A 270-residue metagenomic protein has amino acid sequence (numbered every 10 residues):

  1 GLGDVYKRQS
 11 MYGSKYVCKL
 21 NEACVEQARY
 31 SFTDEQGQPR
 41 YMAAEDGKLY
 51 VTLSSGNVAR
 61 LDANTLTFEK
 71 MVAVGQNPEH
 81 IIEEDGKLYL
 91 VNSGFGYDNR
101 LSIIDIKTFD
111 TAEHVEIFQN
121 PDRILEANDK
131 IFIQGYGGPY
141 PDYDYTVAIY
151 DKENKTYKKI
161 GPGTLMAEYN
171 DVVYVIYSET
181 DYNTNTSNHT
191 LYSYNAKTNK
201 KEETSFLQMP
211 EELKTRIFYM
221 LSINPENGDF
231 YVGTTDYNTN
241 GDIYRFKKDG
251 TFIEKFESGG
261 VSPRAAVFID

Functional and structural regions predicted by a protein language model:
G1-Y6: Short, small-residue-biased leader/transition segments that mark boundaries at the very start of proteins
R8-Q9, V51, L90-V91, I133-Q134 (+2 more regions): Residue position within the beta-strands of beta-propeller blades
Y12-G13, T52-S54, G94-N99, G138-Y145 (+2 more regions): Short, solvent-exposed loop/turn segments at conserved positions within beta-propeller repeat blades
C24-T33, T67-V72, D110-E116, E153-P162 (+2 more regions): A short beta-strand motif characteristic of beta-propeller blades
D46-G47, D85-G86, N128-K130, N170-V172 (+1 more regions): Short coil/turn segments that connect the beta-strands within blades of beta-propeller domains
K159-T239: Intrinsically disordered, low-complexity segments enriched in Gly and acidic/Ser/Thr residues that form flexible
T251-D270: Blade-level signature of beta-propeller repeat domains, shared across WD40, Kelch, NHL, RCC1 and BNR/Asp-box propellers
